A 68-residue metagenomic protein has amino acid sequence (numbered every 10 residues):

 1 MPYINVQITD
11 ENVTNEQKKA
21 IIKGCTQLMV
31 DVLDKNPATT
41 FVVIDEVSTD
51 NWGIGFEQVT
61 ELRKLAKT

Functional and structural regions predicted by a protein language model:
M1-T68: A domain-level signal for the structural core that forms small-molecule/cofactor-binding pockets and catalytic centers
